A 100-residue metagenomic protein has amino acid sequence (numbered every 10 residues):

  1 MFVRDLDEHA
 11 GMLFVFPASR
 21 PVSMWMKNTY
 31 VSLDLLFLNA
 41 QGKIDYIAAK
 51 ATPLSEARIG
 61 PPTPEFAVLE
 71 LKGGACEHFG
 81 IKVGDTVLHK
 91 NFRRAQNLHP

Functional and structural regions predicted by a protein language model:
M1-P100: Compact, glycine-rich, soluble single-domain proteins
